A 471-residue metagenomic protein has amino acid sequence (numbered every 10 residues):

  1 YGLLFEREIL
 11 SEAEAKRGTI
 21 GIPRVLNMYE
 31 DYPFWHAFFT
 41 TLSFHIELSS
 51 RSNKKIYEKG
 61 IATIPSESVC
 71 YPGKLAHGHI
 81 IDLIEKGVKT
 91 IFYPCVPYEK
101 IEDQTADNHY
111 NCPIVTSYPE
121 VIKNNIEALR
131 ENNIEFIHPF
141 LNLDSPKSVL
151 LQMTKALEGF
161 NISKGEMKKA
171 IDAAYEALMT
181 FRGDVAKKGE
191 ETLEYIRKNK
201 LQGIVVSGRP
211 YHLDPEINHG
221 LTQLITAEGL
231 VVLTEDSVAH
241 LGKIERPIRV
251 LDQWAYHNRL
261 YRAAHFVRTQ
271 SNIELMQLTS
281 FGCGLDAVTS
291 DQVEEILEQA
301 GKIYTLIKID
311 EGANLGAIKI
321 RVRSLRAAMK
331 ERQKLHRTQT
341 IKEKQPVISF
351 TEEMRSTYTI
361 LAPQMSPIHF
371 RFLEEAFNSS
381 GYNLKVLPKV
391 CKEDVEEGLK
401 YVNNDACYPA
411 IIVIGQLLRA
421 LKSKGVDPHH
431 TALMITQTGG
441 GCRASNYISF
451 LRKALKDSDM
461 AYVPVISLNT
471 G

Functional and structural regions predicted by a protein language model:
Y1-G471: An N-terminal assembly and electron-transfer interface module characteristic of large anaerobic redox and radical
